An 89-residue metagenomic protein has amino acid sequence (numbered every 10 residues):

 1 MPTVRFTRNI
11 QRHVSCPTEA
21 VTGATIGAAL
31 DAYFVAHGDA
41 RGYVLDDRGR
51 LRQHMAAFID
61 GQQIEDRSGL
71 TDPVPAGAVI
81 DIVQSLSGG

Functional and structural regions predicted by a protein language model:
M1-G88: Ubiquitin-like/PB1-type beta-grasp interaction modules and other compact soluble beta-rich domains
